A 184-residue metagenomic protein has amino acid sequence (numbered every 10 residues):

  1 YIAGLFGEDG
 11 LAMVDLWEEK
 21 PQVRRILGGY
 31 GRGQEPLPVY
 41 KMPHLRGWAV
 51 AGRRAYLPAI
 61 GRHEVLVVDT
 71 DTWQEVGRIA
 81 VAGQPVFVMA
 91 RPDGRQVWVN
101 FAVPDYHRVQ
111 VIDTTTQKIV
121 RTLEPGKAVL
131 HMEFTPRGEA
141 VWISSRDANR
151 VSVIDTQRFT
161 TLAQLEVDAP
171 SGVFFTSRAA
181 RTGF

Functional and structural regions predicted by a protein language model:
Y1-F184: Predominantly soluble domains enriched in secretory-pathway, periplasmic, or organellar proteins
